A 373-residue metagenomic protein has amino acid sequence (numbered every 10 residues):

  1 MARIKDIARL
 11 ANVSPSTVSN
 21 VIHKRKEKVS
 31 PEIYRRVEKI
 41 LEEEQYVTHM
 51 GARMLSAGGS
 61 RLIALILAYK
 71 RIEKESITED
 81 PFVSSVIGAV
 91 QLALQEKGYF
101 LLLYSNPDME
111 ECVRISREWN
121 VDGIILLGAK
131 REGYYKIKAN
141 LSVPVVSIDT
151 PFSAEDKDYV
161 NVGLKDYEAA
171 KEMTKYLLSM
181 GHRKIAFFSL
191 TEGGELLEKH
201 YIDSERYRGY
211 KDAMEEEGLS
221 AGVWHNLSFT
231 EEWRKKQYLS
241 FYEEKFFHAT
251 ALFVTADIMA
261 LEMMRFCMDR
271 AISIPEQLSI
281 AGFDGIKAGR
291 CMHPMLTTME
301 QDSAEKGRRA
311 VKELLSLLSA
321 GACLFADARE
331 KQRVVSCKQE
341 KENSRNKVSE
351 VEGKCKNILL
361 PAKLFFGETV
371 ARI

Functional and structural regions predicted by a protein language model:
M1-R61: N-terminal helix-turn-helix DNA-binding module of bacterial transcription factors
K5, E44-I115: Amphipathic helical "hinge" segments at domain boundaries
L65, E118-L127, A186-S189, F246-D257 (+1 more regions): Periplasmic-binding protein-like
I72-F82, S105-E111, V162-E172, F188-E215 (+4 more regions): Hinge/beta->alpha junction and helix N-cap segments in small-molecule ligand-binding domains
L127-E168, L190-G194, I258, D284-L296: Flexible loop/hinge segments that line or gate small-molecule binding clefts
R183-K184, A221-G222, I274-S279: Short acidic capping loops at alpha-helix termini that bridge into adjacent secondary structure
K235-I373: Flexible loop/turn connectors
